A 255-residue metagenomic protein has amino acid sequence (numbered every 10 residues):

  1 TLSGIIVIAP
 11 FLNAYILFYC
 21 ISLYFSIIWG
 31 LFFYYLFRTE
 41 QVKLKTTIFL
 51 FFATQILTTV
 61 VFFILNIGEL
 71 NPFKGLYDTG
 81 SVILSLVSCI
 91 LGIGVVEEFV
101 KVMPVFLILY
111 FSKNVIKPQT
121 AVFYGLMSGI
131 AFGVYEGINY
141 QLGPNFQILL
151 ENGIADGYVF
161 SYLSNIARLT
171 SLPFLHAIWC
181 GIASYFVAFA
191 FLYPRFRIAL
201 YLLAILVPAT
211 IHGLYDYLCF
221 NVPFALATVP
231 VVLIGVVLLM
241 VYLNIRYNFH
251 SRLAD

Functional and structural regions predicted by a protein language model:
T1-D255: Hydrophobic alpha-helical segments at protein termini of multi-pass membrane proteins
